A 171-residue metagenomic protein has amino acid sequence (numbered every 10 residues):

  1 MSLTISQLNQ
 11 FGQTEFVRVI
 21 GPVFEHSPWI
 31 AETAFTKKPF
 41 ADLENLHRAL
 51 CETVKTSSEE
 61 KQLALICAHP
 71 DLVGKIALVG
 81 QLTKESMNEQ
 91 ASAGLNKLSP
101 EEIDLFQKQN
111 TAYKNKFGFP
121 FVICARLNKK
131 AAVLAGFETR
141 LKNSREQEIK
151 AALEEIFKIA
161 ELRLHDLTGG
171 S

Functional and structural regions predicted by a protein language model:
I5-Q10, R18, P22, I30-Q109 (+1 more regions): Aromatic-anchored, charged helix-turn/loop surface patch used as a conserved interaction hotspot
S27, A34, F121: Residue-level signal for inorganic ion chemistry
W29-I30, A125: Conserved phosphate/anionic-ligand binding catalytic regions in large, soluble enzymes, centered on
L98-S171: C-terminal non-catalytic interaction appendages of large macromolecular assemblies
